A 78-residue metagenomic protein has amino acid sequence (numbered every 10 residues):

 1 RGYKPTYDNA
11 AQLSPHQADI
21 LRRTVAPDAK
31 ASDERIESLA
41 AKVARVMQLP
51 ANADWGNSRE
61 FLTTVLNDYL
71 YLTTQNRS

Functional and structural regions predicted by a protein language model:
R1-S78: Membrane-interfacial and juxtamembrane segments of integral membrane proteins
